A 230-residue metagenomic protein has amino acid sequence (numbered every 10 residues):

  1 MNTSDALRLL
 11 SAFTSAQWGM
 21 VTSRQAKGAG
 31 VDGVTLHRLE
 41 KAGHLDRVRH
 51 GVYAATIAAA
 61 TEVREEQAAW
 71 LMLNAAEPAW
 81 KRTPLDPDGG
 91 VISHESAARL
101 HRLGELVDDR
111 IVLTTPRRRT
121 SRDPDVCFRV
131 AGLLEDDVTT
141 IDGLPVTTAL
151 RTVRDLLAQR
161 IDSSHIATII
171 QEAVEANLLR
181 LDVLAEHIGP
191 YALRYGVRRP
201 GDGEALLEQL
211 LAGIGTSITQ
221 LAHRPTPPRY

Functional and structural regions predicted by a protein language model:
N2-T148, T152, Q159-Y230: Short gly/ser-rich loop at a beta-strand->alpha-helix junction or flexible surface loop bordering the NTP-binding
